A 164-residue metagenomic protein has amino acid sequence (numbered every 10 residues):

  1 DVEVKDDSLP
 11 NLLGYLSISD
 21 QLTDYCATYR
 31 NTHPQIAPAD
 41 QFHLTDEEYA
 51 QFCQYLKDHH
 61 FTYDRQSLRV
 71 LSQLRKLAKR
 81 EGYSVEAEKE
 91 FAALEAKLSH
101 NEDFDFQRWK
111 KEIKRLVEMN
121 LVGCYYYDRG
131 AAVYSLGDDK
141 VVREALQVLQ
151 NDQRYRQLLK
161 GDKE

Functional and structural regions predicted by a protein language model:
D1-E164: Conserved functional hotspot residues or short segments at active or partner-binding sites across diverse domains
